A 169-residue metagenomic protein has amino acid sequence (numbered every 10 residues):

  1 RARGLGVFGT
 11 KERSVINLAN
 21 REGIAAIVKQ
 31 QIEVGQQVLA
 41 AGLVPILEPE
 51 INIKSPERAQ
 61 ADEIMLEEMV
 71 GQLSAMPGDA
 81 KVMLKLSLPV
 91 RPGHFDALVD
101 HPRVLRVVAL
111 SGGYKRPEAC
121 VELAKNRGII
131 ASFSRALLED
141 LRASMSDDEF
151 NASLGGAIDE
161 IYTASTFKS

Functional and structural regions predicted by a protein language model:
R3-G9, R13-L43, E63, Q72-D79 (+5 more regions): Charge-rich, low-complexity N-terminal segments
K11-I16, P49-I51, L88: Short, structured patches in soluble enzyme cores that scaffold and shape functional sites
R21-V28, P56-L73, V90-D100, A119-L123: Distinct, well-ordered alpha-helical segments
Q36, E48, N52-Q60: Glycine- and Gly-Pro-enriched alpha-helical subdomains that act as flexible, kink-prone "lid/hinge" or packing modules
V44-P45, R106: Short, proline-centered helix/strand-breaking motifs
P77-F167: Catalytic-face loop-and-helix region of soluble metabolic enzyme cores
